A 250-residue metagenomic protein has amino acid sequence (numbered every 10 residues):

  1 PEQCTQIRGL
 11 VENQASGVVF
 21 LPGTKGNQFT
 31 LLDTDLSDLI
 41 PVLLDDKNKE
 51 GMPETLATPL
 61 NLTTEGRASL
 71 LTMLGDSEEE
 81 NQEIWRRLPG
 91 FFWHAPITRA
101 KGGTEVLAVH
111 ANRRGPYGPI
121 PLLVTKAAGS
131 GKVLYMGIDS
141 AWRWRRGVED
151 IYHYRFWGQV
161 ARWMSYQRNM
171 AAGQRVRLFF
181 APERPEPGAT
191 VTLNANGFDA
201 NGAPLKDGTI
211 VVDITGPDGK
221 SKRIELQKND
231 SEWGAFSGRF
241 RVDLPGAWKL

Functional and structural regions predicted by a protein language model:
P1-L250: N-linked glycosylation sequons
